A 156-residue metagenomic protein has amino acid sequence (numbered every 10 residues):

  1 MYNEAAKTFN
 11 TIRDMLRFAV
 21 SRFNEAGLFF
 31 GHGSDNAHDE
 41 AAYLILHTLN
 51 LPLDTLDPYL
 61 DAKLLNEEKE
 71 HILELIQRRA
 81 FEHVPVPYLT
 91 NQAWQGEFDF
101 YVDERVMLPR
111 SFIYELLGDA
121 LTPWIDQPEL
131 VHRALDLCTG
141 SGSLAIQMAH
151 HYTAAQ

Functional and structural regions predicted by a protein language model:
Y2-G96: N-terminal auxiliary segments of SAM/dcSAM-dependent transferases
L60, E70-Q156: SAM-dependent Rossmann-like transferase core, predominantly class I methyltransferases with a strong bias toward
